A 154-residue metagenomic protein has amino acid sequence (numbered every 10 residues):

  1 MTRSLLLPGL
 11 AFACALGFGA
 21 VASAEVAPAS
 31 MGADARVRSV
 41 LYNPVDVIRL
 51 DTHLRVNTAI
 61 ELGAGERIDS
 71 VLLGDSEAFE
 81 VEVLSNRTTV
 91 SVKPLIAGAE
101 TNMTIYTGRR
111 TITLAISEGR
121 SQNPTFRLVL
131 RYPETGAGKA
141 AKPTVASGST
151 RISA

Functional and structural regions predicted by a protein language model:
M1, G19-A22: Generic low-polarity alpha-helical segments
M1-L7: Positively charged n-region of N-terminal signal peptides that target proteins for export
P8-G19: Bacterial N-terminal signal peptides
A22-A154: A general "mature secreted/periplasmic domain" signal
